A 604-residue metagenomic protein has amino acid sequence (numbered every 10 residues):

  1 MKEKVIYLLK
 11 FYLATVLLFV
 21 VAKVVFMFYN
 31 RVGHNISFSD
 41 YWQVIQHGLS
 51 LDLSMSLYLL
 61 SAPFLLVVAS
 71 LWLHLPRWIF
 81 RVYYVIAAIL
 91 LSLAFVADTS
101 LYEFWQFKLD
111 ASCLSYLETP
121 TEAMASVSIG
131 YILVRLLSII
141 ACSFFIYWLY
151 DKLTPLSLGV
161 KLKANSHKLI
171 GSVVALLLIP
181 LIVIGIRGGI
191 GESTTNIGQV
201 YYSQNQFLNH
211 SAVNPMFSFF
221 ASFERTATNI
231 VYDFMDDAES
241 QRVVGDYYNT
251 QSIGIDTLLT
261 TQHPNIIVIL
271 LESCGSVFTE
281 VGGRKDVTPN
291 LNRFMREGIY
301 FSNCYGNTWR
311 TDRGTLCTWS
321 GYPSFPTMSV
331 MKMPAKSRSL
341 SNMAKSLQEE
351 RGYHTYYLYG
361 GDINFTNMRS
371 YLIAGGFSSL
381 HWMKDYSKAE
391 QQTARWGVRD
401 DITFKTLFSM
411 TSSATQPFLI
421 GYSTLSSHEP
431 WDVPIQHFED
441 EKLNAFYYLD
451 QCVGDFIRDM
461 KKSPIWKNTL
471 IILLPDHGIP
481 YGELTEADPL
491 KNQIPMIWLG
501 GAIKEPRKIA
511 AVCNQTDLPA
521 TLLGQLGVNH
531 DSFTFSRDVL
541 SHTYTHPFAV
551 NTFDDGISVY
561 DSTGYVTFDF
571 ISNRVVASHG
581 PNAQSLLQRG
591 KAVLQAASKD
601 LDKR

Functional and structural regions predicted by a protein language model:
K2, L49, F95, L117 (+15 more regions): Low-complexity, intrinsically disordered regions enriched in charged/polar residues
K2-A221, R225-T228: Transmembrane and membrane-interface helices of multi-pass, inner-membrane envelope-modifying transferases
L18, D110, L117-P120, V213-M216 (+7 more regions): Alpha-helix initiation and N-capping motif
Y201, N205, A212-D256, Q262 (+2 more regions): The feature marks either
R242-R604: Solvent-exposed soluble domains appended to multi-pass membrane proteins
